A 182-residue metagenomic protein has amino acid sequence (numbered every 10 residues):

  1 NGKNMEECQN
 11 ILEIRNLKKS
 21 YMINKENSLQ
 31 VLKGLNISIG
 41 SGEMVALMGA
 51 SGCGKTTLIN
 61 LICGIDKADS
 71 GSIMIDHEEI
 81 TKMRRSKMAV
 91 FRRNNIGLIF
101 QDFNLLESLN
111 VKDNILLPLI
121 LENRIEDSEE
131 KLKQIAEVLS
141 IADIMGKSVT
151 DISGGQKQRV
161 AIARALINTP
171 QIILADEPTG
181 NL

Functional and structural regions predicted by a protein language model:
N1-N4: Short, Lys/Arg-enriched N-terminal segments with co-localized hydrophobic residues within the first ~10-30 amino acids
C8: Exposed loop/turn and edge beta-strand positions of beta-sandwich/beta-sheet ligand-binding modules
I11-L12, L17-L182: ABC family nucleotide-binding domain
